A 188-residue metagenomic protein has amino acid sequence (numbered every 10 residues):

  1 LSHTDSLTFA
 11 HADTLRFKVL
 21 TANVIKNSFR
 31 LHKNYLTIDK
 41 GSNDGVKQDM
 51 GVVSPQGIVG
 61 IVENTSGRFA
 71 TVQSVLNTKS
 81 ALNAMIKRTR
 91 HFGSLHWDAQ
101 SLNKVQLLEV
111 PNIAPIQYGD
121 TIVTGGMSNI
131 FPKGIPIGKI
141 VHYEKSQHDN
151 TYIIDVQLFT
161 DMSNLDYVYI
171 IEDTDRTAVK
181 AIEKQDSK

Functional and structural regions predicted by a protein language model:
H3-K188: A secondary-structure micro-motif
